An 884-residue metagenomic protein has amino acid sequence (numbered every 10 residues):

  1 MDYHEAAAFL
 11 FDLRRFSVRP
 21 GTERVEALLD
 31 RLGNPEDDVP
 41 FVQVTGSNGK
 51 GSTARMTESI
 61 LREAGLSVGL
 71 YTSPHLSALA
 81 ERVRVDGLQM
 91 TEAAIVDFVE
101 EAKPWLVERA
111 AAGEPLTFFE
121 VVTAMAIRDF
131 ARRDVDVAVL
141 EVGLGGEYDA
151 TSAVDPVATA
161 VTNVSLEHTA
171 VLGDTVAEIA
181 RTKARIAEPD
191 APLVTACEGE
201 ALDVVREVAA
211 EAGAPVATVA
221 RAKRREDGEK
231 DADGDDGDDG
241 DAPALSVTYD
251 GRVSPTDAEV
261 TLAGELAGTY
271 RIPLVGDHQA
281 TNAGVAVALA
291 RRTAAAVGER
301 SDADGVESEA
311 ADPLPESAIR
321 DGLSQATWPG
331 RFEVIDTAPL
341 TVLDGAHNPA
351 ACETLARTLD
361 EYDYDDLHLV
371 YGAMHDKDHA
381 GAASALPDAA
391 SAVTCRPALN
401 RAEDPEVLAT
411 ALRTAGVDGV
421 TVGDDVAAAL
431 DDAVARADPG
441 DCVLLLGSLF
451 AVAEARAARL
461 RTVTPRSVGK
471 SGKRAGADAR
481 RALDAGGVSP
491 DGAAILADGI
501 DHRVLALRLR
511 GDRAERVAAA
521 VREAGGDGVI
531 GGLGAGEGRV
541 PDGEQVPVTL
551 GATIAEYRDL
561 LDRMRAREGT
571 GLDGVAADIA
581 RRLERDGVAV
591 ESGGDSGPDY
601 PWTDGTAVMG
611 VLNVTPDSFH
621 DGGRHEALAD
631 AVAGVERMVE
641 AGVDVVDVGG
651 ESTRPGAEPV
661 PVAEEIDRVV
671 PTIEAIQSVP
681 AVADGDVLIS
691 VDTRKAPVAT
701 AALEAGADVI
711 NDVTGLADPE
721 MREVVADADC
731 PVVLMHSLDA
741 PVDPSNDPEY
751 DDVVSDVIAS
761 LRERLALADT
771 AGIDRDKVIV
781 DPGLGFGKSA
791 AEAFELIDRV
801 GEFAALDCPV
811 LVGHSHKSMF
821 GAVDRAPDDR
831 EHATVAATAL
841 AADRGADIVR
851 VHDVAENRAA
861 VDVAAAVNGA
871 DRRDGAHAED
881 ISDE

Functional and structural regions predicted by a protein language model:
M1-N48, M56-E63, S67, S77 (+4 more regions): N-terminal leader/targeting and accessory segments in enzymes
F16-S17, T22-D37, E63-V154, A170-E178 (+1 more regions): ATP-dependent carboxylate-amine ligase catalytic core
V137, A150-S152, V157-A158, S165 (+3 more regions): Nucleotide phosphate-binding/pyrophosphate-handling subdomain across enzymes that bind or process nucleotide phosphates
A138, N163-T269, P273, D277 (+1 more regions): Acidic, Mg2+-coordinating active-site environments of NTP-dependent enzymes
E200-V204, V208-E211, A380-C442: C-terminal helical cap/extension that packs against the catalytic core of soluble nucleotide-cofactor enzymes
L399, G511-A519, E523-A524, I530 (+11 more regions): Active-site-adjacent loop and "lid" segments of alpha/beta metabolic enzymes
I495-R510: Short glycine-/aliphatic-rich beta-strand segments at the starts of folded cytosolic domains
A555-W602: Non-catalytic propeptide/linker segments at domain boundaries
